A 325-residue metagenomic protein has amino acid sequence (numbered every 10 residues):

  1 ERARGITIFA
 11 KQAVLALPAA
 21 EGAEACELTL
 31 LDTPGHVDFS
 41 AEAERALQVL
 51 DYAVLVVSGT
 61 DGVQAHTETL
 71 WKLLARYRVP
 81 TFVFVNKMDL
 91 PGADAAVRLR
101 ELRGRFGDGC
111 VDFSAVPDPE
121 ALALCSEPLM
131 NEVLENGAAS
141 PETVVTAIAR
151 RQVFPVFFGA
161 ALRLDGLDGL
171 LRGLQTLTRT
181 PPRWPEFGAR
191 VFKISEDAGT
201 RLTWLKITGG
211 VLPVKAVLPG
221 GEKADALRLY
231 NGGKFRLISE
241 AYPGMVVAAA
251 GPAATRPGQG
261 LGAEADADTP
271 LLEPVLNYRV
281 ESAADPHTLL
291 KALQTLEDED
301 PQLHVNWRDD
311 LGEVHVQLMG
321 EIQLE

Functional and structural regions predicted by a protein language model:
E1-A10, P18, F39, D108-F113 (+6 more regions): Active-site phosphate-binding and catalytic loops of NTP-dependent enzymes
E1-V49, A53-V57, V63, R78 (+4 more regions): P-loop NTPase switch module centered on the Walker A-proximal segment
G5, D32, A46, V54 (+9 more regions): Residue-level signature of catalytic and energy-coupling elements of molecular machines, predominantly ATP/GTP-dependent
P34-V37, V63-Q64, T69, P80 (+2 more regions): Conserved structured catalytic cores and adjacent interaction surfaces of nucleotide-binding/hydrolyzing enzymes
E42-A43, T143-A147, F235-R236, E264-T269 (+1 more regions): Short beta-strand/turn micro-motifs at beta-sheet edges
G59-D197, L218, V247: P-loop NTPase catalytic nucleotide-binding module
L177-R179, W184-N277, E313: Conserved nucleotide-binding/hydrolysis modules and their immediate coupling elements across P-loop/ASCE NTPase motors
A265-E325: Charged, conformationally dynamic linker/hinge segments that couple catalytic or nucleotide-dependent chemistry
